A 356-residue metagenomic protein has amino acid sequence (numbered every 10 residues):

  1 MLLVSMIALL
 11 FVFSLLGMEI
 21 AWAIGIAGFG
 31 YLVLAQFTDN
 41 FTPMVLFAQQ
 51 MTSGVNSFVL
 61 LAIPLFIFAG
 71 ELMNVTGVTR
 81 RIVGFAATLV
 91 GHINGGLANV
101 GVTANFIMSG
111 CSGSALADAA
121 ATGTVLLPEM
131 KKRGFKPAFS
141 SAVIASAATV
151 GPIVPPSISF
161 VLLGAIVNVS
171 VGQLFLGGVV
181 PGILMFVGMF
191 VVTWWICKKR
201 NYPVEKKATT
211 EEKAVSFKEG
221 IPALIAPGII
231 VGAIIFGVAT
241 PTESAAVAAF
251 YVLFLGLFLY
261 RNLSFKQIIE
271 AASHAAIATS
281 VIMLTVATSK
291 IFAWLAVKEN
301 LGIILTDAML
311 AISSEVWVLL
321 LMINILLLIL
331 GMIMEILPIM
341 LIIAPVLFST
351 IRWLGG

Functional and structural regions predicted by a protein language model:
M1-G356: Alpha-helical transmembrane segments of multi-pass membrane transport proteins
